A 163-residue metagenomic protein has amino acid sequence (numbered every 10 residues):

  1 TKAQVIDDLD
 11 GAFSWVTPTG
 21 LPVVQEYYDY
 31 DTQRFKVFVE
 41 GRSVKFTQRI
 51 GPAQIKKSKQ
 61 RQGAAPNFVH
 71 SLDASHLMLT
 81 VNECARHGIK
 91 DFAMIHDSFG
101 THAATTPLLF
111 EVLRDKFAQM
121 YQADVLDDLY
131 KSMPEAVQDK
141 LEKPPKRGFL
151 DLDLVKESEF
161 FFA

Functional and structural regions predicted by a protein language model:
T1-A163: Conserved catalytic core of nucleotide polymerization and phosphodiester-bond processing enzymes
